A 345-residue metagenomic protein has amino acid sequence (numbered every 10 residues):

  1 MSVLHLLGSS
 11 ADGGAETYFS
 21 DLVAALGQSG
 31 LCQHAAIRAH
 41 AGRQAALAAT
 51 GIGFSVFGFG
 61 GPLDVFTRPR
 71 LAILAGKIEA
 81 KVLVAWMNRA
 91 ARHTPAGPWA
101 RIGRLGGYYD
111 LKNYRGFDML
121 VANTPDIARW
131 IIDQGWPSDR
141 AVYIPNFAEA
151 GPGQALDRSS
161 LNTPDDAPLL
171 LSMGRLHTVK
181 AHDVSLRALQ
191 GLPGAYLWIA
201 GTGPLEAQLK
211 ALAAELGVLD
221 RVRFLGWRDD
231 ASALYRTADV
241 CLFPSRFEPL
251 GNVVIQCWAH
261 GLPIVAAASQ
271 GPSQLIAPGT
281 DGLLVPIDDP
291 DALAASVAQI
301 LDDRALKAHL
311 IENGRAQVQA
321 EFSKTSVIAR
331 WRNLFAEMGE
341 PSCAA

Functional and structural regions predicted by a protein language model:
H5-G13, T17-F66, R140-Y143, P204: N-terminal strand-loop element at the rim of the active site of nucleotide-sugar-dependent glycosyltransferases
G13-A24, P168-G191, A195, P204-K210 (+2 more regions): A conserved mid-protein helix/loop that constitutes part of the nucleotide-sugar donor-binding site
A36, P263-A267: Short hydrophobic beta-strand element within catalytic cores of glycosyltransferases and related nucleotide-activated
L63-T67, L83-A91, L105-G106: Short His-centered aromatic/hydrophobic patch
I132, S138-R140, P145-L161, H177: Acidic anion/phosphate-binding donor-loop and adjacent secondary structure in glycosyltransferase catalytic cores
W227, R246: Aromatic "clamp/platform" in nucleotide-sugar-dependent glycosyltransferases that forms part of the donor/acceptor
P278-G279, L283-P290, Q299-A305: Conserved acidic donor-binding segment of nucleotide-sugar-dependent glycosyltransferases
A292, Q299, L306-E321, V327-N333: A short, well-ordered alpha-helix in the C-terminal region of glycosyltransferases
